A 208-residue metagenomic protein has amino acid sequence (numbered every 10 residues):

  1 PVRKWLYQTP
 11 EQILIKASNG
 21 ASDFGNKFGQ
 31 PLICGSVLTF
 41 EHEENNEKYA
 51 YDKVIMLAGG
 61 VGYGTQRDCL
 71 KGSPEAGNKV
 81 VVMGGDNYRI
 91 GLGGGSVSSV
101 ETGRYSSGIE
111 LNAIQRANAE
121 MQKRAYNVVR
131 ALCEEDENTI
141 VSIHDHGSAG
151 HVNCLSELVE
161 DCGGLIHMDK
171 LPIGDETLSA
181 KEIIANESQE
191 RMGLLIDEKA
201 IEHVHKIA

Functional and structural regions predicted by a protein language model:
P1-A208: Glycine/proline-enriched, intrinsically flexible loops and inter-domain linkers
